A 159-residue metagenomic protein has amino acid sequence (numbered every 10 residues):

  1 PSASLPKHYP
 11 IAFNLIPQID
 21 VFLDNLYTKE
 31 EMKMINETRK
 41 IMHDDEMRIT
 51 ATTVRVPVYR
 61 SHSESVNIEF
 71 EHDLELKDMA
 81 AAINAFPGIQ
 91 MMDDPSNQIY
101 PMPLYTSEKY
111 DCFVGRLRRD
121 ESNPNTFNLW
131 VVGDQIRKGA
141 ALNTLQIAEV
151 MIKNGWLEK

Functional and structural regions predicted by a protein language model:
P1-A82: Active-site-lining helix/loop region of Rossmann-like oxidoreductase modules
E46-K159: C-terminal active-site/capping subdomain that shapes the small-molecule cofactor and substrate pocket of enzyme
